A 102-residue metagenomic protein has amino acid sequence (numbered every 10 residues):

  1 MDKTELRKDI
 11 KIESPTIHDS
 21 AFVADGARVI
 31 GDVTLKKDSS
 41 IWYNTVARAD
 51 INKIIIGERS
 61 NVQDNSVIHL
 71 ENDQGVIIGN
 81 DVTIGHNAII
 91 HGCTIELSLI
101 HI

Functional and structural regions predicted by a protein language model:
M1-S20, G26, D32: Terminal amphipathic alpha-helical/low-complexity segments used for targeting or macromolecular assembly
D19, A24-D25, I30-G31, K36-K37 (+9 more regions): Left-handed beta-helix
I54: A short, polar/charged loop-to-alpha-helix boundary motif
I100-I102: Conserved small/polar residues in nucleotide/adenosyl-binding loops
